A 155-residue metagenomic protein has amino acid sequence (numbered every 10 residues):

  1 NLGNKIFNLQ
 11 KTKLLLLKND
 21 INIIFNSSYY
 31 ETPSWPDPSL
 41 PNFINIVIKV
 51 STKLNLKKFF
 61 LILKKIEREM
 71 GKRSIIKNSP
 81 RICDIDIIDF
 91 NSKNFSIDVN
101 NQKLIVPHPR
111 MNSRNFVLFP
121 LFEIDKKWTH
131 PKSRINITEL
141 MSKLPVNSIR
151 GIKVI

Functional and structural regions predicted by a protein language model:
N1, N26, I48, P120: A residue-level signal for conserved active-site and pocket-lining positions in enzyme catalytic cores
N1-I21, S27-P33: N-terminal beta1-alpha1 ligand-phosphate binding loop
L2-K5, L9, P41, T52 (+1 more regions): Hydrophobic alpha-helical segments and helix-packing faces
N4-K13, V47-S51, K77-R81: A broad, low-specificity signal for short, low-complexity segments enriched in glycine/proline and polar/charged
Q10, L14-L17, V50-N55, I88 (+1 more regions): Conserved subregion of the PPM/PP2C metallophosphatase catalytic domain
N22-I23, D89: A SAM-dependent methyltransferase catalytic signature shared across enzymes that methylate proteins
S27-T52: Short, charge-patterned binding micro-sites
W35-F43, K57-F60, K65-I155: Flexible, gly/pro- and Lys/Arg-enriched active-site loops
